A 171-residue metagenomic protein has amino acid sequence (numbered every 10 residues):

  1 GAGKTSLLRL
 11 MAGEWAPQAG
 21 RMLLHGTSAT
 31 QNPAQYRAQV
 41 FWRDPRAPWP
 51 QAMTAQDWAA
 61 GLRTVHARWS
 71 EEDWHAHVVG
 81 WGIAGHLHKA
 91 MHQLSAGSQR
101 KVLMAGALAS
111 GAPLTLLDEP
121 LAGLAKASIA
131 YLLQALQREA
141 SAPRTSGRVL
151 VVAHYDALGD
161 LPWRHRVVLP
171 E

Functional and structural regions predicted by a protein language model:
A12: Helix-to-loop junction immediately C-terminal to a conserved catalytic motif
G20-Y36: Conserved ABC transporter NBD signature motif
R46, Q51-A67: Q-loop/switch helix immediately C-terminal to the Walker
E71-H86: Conserved ABC ATPase "signature" region
A90-G97: Conserved ABC ATPase signature
M104-A105: Hydrophobic anchor residue at the start of the ABC signature
A109-P113: A short, proline-enriched helix->beta-strand linker immediately N-terminal to the Walker B motif in ABC-type P-loop
E119-P120: Walker B catalytic motif
